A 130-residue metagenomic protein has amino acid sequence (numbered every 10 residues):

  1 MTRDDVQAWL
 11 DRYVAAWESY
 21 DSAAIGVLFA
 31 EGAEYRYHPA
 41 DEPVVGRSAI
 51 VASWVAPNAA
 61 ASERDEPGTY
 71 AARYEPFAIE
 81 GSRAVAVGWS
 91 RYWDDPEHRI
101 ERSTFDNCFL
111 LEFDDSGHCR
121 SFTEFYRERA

Functional and structural regions predicted by a protein language model:
T2-D21: Short, aromatic-enriched amphipathic alpha-helices that serve as compact interaction elements
R3, S22-R83, W89: A solvent-exposed, acidic/Ser-Thr-rich amphipathic alpha-helical stretch
V44, D94-P96, E128-A130: A short local loop/turn or secondary-structure capping micro-motif enriched for an aromatic residue
G88-S90, E124-F125: Short, well-ordered beta-to-alpha junction loops that form the rim of enzyme active sites and present histidine/acidic
S90-Y92, F113: Hydrophobic beta-strand positions in extracellular immunoglobulin-like domains
Y92-T104: Short, cysteine-centered beta-strand-loop-beta hairpins and adjacent loop/turn segments enriched in charged/polar
T104-A130: Short beta-strand edge/turn micro-motifs at domain boundaries
